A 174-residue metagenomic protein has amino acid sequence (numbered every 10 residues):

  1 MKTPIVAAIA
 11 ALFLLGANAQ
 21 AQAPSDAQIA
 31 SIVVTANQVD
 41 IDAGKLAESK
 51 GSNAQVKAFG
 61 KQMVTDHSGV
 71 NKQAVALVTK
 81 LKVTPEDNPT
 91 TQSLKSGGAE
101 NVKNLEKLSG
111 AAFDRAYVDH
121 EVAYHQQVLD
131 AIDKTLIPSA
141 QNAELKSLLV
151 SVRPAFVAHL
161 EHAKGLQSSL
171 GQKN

Functional and structural regions predicted by a protein language model:
K2-I9, F13-N174: His/Met- and acidic-residue-enriched segments that coordinate or traffic transition-metal cofactors and support
